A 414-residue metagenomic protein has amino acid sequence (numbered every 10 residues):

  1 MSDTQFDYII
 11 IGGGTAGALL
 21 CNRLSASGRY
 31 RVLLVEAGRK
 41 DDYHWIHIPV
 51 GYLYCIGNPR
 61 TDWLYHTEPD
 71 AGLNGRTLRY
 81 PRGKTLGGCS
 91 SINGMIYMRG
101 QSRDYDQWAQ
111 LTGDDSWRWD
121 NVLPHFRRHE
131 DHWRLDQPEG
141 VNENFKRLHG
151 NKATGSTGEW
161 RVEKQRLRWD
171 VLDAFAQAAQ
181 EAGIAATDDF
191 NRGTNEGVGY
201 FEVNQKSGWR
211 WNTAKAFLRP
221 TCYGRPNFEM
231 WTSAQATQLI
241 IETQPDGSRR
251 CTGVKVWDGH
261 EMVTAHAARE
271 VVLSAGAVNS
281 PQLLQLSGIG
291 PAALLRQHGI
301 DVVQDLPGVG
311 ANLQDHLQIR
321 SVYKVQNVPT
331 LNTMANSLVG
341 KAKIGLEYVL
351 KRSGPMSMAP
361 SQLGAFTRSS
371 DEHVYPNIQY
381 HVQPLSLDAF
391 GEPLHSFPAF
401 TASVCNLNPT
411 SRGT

Functional and structural regions predicted by a protein language model:
M1-T414: N-terminal redox-cofactor-binding region of secreted/periplasmic oxidoreductases
